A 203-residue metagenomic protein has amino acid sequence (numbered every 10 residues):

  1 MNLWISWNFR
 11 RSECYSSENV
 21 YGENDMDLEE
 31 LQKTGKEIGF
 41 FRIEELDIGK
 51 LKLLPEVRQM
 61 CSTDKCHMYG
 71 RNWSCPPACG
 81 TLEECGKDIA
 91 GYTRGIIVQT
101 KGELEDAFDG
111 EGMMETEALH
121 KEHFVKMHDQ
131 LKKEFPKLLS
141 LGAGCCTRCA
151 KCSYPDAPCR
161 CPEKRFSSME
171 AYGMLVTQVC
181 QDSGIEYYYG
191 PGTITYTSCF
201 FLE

Functional and structural regions predicted by a protein language model:
W4-W7: Tryptophan (W) side chains
R11-D25: Short, Lys/Arg-enriched N-terminal segments with co-localized hydrophobic residues within the first ~10-30 amino acids
L28, F41-N72, P76-E203: Catalytic cores of enzyme domains
E30-I38: Amphipathic alpha-helical segments
